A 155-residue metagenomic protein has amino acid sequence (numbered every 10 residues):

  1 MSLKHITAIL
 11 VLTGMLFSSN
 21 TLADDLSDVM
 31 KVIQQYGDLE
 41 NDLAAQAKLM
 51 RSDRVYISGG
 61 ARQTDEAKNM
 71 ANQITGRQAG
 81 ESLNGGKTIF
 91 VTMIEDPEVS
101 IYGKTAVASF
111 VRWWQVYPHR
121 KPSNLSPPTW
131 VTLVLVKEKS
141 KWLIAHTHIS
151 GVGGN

Functional and structural regions predicted by a protein language model:
S2, L10-G14, S18-S52: Short, low-complexity N-terminal intrinsically disordered segments enriched in polar/charged residues
L26, L43-Y102, S123-S126: A solvent-exposed, acidic/Ser-Thr-rich amphipathic alpha-helical stretch
I33-N41, D53, S58, R77 (+2 more regions): Sec/Tat-exported extracytoplasmic proteins
M50, R112-W114, H148-G151: Short beta-strand segments enriched in hydrophobic/aromatic residues within well-folded beta-rich domains
F90-T92, K104-W114: A short hydrophobic beta-strand element
V99-V107, P122, L135-L143: A short, structured loop/turn motif at beta-sheet edges
Q115-L125, G153: Short, cysteine-centered beta-strand-loop-beta hairpins and adjacent loop/turn segments enriched in charged/polar
P128-N155: Short beta-strand edge/turn micro-motifs at domain boundaries
